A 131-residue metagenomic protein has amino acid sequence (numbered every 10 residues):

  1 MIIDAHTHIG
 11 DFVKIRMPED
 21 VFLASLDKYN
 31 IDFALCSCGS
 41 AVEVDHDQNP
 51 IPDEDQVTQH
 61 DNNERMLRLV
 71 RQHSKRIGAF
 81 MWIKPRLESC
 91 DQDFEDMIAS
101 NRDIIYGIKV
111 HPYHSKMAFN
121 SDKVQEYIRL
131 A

Functional and structural regions predicted by a protein language model:
M1-E64, E95: An N-terminally biased module of ancient metal coordination in phosphate/nucleic-acid-related enzymes
P50-A131: Active-site gating/metal-coordination segments in enzymes
